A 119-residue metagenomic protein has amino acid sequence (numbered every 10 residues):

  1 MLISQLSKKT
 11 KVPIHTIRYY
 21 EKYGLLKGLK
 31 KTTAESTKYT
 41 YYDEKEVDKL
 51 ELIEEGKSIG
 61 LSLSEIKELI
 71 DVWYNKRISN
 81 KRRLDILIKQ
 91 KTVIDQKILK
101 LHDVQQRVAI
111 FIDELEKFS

Functional and structural regions predicted by a protein language model:
M1-S64: Basic helix-turn-helix/winged-helix DNA-binding cores and closely related short helical interaction motifs
E44-S119: Arg/Lys-rich, alpha-helical DNA-contact motif
